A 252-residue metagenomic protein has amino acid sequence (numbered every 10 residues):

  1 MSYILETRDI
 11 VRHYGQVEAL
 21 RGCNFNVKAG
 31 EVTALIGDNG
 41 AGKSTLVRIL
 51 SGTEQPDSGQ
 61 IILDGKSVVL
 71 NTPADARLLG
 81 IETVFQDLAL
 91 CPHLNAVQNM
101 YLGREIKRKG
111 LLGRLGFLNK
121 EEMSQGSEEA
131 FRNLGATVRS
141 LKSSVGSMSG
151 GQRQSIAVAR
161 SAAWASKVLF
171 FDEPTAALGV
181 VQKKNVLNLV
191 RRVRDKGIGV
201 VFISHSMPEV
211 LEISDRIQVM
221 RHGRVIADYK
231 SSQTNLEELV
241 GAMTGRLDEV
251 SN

Functional and structural regions predicted by a protein language model:
M1-N252: Glycine-rich phosphate-binding loops of nucleotide-dependent enzymes
